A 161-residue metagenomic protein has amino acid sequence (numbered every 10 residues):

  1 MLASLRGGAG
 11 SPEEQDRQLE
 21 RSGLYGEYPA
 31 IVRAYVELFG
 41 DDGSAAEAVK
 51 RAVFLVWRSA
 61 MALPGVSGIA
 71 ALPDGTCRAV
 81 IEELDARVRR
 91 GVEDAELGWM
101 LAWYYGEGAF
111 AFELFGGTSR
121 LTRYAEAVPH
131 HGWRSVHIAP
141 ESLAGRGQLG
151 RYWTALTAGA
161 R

Functional and structural regions predicted by a protein language model:
M1-D16, D41-V66, V92-F110, W133-I138 (+1 more regions): Amphipathic alpha-helical repeat scaffolds of TPR domains
L19-A34, I69-E82: Helix-turn-helix repeat elements of alpha-solenoid scaffolds
R21-G43, E47-A48, A52-F54: Non-catalytic substrate-recognition and accessory regions of acyl/acetyltransferase enzymes
I31-A34, E83, G117-Y124: Alpha-helical solenoid repeat scaffolds, predominantly canonical TPR units
V36-G43, R87-E93, A127-P129: Solenoid-like repeat scaffolds
P64-L72, F112-G116: Short, flexible/disordered intra-domain loops and linkers
L72-C77, G116-S135: TPR/TPR-like (Sel1-like) alpha-helical repeat modules
G159-R161: Alpha-helical solenoid scaffolds in eukaryotic macromolecular assemblies
